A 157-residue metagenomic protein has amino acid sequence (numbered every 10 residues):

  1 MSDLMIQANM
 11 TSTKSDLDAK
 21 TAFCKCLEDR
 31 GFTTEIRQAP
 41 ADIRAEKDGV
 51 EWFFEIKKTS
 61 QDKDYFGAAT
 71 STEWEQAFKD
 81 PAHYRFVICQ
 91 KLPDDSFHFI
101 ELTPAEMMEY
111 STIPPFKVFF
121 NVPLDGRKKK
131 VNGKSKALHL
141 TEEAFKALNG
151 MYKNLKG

Functional and structural regions predicted by a protein language model:
M1-E35: Acidic-basic catalytic patches of nuclease active cores, encompassing PD-(D/E)XK and other metal-cofactor nuclease
L27, I43-A45, W52-S60: Conserved catalytic cores of phosphodiester-cleaving nucleases, focusing on short active-site segments
R30, K57-M108: Catalytic cores of nucleic-acid endonucleases
R37-K47: Beta-rich nucleic-acid/ligand-interaction surfaces
A39, V50, A82: Residues that flank catalytic or metal-binding motifs in active/ligand-binding sites
V50-W52, S96: Short acidic/polar mixed-charge low-complexity motifs
C89-G157: Domain-level recognition of nuclease-like catalytic cores that cleave nucleotide substrates
